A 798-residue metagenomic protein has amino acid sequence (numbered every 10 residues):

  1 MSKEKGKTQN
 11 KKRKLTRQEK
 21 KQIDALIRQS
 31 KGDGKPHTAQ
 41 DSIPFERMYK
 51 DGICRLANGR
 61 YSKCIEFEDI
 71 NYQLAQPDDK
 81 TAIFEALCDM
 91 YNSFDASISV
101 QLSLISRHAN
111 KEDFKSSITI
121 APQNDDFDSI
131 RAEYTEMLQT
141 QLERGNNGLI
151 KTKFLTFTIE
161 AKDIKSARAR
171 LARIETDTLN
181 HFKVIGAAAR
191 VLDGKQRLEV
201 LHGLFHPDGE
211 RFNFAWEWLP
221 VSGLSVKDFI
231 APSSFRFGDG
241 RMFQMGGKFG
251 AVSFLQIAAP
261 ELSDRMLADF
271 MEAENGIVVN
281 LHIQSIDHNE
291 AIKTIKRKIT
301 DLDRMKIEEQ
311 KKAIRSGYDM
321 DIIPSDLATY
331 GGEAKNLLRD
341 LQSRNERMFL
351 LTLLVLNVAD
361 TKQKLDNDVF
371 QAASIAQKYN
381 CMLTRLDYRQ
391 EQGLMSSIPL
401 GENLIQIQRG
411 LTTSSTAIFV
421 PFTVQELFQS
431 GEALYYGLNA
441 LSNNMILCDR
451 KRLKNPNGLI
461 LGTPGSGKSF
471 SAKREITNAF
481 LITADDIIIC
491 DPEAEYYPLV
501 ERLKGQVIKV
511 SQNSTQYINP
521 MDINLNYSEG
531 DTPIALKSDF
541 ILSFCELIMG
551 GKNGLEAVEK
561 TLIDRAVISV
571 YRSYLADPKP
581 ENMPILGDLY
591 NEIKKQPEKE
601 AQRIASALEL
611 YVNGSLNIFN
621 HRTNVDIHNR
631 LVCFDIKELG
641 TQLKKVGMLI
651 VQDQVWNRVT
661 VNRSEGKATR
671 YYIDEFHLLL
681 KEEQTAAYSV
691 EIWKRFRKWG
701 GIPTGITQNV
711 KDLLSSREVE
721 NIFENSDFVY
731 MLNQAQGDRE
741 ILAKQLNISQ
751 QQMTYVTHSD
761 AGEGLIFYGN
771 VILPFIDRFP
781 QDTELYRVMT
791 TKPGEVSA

Functional and structural regions predicted by a protein language model:
S2-V424: Extended, folded cores of ATP/NTP-driven motor/assembly subunits in large transport and secretion machines
I70, P77-A96, S103, R107 (+11 more regions): P-loop NTPase motor domains
I460: Hydrophobic anchor at the beta1->P-loop junction of P-loop NTPases
K468: Conserved lysine of the Walker
S471: Hydrophobic positions on the alpha1 helix immediately C-terminal to the Walker A/P-loop
N478-I488: Post-Walker A helix-loop "phosphate-sensing" segment adjacent to the P-loop in P-loop NTPases
K504-K509, E718-M731: A short helix-turn-beta junction within AAA+ P-loop NTPase domains corresponding to the substrate/partner-engaging
L746-A798: Conserved P-loop NTPase
